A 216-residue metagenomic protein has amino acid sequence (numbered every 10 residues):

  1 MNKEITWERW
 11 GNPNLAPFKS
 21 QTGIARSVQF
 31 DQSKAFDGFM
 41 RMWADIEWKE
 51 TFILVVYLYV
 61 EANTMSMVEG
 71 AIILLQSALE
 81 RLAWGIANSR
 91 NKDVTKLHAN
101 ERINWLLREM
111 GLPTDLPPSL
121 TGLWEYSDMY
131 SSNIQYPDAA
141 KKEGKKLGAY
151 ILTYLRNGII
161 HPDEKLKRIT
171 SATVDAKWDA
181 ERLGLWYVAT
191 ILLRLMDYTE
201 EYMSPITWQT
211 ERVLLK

Functional and structural regions predicted by a protein language model:
M1-S20: The feature captures two recurrent sequence modes
A16-K216: Amphipathic, oligomerization/interface secondary-structure segments
